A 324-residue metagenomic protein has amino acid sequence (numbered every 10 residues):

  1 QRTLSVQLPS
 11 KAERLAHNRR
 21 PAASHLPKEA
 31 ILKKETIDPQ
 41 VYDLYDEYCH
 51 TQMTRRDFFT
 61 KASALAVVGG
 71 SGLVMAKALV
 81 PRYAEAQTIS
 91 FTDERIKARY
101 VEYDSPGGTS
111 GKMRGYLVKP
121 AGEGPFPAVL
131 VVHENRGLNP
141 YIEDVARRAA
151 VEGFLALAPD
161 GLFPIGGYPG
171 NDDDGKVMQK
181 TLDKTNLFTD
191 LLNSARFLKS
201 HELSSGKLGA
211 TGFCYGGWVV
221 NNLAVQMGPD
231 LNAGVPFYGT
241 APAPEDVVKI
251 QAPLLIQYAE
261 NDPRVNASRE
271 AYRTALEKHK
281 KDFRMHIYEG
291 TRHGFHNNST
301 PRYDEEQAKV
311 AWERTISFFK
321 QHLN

Functional and structural regions predicted by a protein language model:
L4-L8, A16-R19, S24-D57: N-terminal secretory signal peptides
I37-D38, Y42-C49, T54-A66, Y100-K199 (+1 more regions): Serine-hydrolase catalytic machinery in alpha/beta-hydrolase-like enzymes
Q52-T60, G69-T88: N-terminal twin-arginine translocation
L192-Q251: Primarily recognizes the serine-hydrolase "nucleophile elbow" in alpha/beta-hydrolase and SGNH/GDSL folds
K249-L254, H279-D282: Short, proline-enriched alpha-helix->beta-strand connector loops that line the catalytic pocket of alpha/beta-hydrolase
I256-Y258: Short beta-strand/loop motif that positions the catalytic acidic residue of the alpha/beta-hydrolase fold
N261-N266: Acidic catalytic loop of the alpha/beta-hydrolase fold
E277, D282-N324: C-terminal catalytic histidine-bearing segment of alpha/beta-hydrolase fold enzymes
